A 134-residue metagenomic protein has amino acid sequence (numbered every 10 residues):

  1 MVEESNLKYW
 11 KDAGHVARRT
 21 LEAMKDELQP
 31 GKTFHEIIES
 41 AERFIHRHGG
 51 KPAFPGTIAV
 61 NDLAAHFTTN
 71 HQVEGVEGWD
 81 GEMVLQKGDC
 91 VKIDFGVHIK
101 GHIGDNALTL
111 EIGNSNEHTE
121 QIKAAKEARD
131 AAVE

Functional and structural regions predicted by a protein language model:
M1-E134: Active-site neighborhoods and metal-handling regions in enzymes and metal-associated proteins
